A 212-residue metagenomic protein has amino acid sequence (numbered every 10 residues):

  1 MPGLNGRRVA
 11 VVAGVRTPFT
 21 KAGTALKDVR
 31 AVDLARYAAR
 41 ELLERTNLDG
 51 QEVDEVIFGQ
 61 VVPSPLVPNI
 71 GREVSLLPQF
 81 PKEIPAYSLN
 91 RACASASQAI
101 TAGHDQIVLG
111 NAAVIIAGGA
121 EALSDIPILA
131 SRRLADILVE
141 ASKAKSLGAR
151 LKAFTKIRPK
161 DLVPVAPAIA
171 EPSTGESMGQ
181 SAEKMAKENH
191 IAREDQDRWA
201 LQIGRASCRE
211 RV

Functional and structural regions predicted by a protein language model:
M1-R7, K21-E52, V67-P68, S75-R211: Acyl-thioester C-C bond-transforming condensing/cleaving domain
V11: Mature N-terminal segment immediately following signal peptide/propeptide cleavage in secreted/periplasmic
G14-F19: Short polar catalytic/cofactor-binding loops
E52-G59: Short glycine-rich phosphate-binding loop at a beta-alpha junction
Q60-L66: Glycine-rich phosphate-binding loops at beta-strand->alpha-helix junctions
